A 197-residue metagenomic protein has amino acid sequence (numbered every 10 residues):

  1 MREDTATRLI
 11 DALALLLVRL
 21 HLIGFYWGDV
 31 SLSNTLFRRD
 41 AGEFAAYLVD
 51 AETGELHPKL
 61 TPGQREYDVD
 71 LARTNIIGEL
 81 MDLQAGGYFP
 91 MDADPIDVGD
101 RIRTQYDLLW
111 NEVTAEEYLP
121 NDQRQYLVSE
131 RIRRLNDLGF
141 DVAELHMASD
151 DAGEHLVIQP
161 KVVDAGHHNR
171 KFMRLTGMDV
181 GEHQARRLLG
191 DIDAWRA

Functional and structural regions predicted by a protein language model:
M1-T5, E55-P58: Short acidic, glycine/Ser/Thr-rich loop/turn "cap" segments at secondary-structure junctions
R2-G28, L32, V69, R73: Conserved kinase catalytic-core helix
Y26, L32-D82, L145-A148, G153-H155 (+1 more regions): Catalytic activation segment of kinase domains across protein kinase-like and atypical kinase folds
D82-A197: Regulatory N- and C-terminal appendages and interdomain linkers associated with kinase/kinase-like NTP transferase
